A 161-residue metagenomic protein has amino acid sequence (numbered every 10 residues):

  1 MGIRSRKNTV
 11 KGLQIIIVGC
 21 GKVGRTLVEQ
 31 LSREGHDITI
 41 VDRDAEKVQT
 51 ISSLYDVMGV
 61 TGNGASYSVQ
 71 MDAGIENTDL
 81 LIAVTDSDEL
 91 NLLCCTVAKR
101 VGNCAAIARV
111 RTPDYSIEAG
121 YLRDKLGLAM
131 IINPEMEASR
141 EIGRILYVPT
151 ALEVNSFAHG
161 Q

Functional and structural regions predicted by a protein language model:
M1-Q161: Cytosolic regulatory regions of ion transport systems
